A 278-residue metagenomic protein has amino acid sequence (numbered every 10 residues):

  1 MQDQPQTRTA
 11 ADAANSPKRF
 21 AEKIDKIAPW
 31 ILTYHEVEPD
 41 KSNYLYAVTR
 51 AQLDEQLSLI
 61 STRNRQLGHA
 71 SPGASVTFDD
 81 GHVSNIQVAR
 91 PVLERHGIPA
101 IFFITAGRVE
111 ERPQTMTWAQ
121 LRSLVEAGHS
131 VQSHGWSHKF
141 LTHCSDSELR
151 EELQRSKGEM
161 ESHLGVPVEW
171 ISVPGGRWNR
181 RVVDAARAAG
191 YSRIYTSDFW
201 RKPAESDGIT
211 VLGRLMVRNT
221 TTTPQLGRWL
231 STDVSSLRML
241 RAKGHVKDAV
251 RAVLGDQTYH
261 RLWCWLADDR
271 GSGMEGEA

Functional and structural regions predicted by a protein language model:
Q2-T77, H82-I86, H143-R150, Q154-E169 (+1 more regions): C-terminal active-site subregion of NodB/CE4 polysaccharide deacetylases
A13-A21, N85-V88, V109-A127, F199: Alpha-helical scaffolding within the catalytic cores of extracellular/periplasmic polymer-degrading hydrolases
I24-D25, S58-S61, R90-I98, M116-S133: Acidic (Asp/Glu)-rich catalytic clusters
H35, Q132-H134, H138: Histidine-centered divalent metal-coordination motifs
S84-A106: A short alpha/beta connector and helix-capping loop motif
H96-A100, A127-V131, R187-I194, G208: Glycine-enriched alpha-helix->loop->beta-strand junction motifs that scaffold or abut catalytic
I98, F102, K139-L141, E161: Conserved SAM-binding loop
